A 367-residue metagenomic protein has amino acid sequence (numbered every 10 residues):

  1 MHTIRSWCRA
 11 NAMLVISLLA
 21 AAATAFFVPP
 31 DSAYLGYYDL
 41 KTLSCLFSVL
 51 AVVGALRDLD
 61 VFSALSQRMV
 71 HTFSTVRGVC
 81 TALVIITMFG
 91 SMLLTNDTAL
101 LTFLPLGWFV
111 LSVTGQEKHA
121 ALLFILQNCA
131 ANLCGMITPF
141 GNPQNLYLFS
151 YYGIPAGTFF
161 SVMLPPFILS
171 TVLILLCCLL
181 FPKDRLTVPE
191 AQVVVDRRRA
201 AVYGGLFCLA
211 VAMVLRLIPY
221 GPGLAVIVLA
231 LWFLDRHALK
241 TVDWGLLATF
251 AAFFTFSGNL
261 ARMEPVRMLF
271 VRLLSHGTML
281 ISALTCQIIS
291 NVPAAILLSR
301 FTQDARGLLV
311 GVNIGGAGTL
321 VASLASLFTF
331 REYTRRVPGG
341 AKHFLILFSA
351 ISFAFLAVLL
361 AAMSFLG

Functional and structural regions predicted by a protein language model:
H2-A33, C45-D60, L179-K183, L209-H237 (+3 more regions): Structural signal for alpha-helical transmembrane segments and their membrane-water exit/capping regions in multi-pass
T3-A10, S32-T42, I154-P166, Q192-R197 (+4 more regions): Interfacial loop-to-helix junctions that mark the boundaries of transmembrane helices in multi-pass membrane
Y37, L59, S63-R68, L206-Q303: Transmembrane helical segments that form the transport core of multi-pass membrane transport proteins
L40-T42, H71-V84, V113-F124, R198-A201 (+2 more regions): Membrane-interfacial loop-to-helix junctions in multi-pass transporters
Q67, C177-G204, R236-K240: Flexible interhelical linker loops that connect adjacent transmembrane helices in multi-pass membrane transporters
L83-I85, F89-L133, I296-V310, P338-K342 (+1 more regions): Hydrophobic transmembrane alpha-helices that form the pore/transport pathway of multi-pass ion and small-solute
G115-K183, P189-Q192, T329-L359: Membrane-core helix-loop-helix motifs of multi-pass transport proteins
F160-T171, L280-G367: C-terminal transmembrane helix pair
